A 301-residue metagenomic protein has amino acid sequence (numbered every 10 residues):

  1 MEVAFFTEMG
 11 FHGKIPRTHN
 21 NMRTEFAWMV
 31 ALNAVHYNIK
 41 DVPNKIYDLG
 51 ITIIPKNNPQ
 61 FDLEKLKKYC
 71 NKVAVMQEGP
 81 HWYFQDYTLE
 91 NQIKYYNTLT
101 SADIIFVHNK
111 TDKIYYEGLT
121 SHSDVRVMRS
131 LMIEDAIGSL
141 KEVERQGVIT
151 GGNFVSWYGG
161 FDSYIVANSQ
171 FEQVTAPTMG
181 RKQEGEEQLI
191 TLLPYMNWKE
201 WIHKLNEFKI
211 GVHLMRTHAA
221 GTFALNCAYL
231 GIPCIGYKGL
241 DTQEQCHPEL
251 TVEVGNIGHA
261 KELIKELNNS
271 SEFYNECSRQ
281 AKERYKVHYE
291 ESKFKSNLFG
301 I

Functional and structural regions predicted by a protein language model:
M1-L63, E249-E253: N-terminal pre-catalytic "stem/leader" segment of glycosyltransferase-like enzymes
R17, N21, E134-W198: Conserved catalytic-core segment of nucleotide-activated headgroup transferases in glycan assembly
L49-I54, E64-F84, F106: Active-site proximal beta-strand in glycosyltransferases
Y87-I105: Membrane-proximal helix-turn-helix segments that form the acceptor-binding/catalytic region of lipid-linked
D103-E117, S121-G138: Donor nucleotide-sugar binding/catalytic pocket of nucleotide-sugar-dependent glycosyltransferases
N206-A219, I232: Acidic donor-binding loop of glycosyltransferase active sites
P248-G258, K265-S271: Conserved acidic donor-binding segment of nucleotide-sugar-dependent glycosyltransferases
N269-I301: A charged, aromatic-enriched C-terminal amphipathic alpha-helix characteristic of glycosyltransferases across folds
